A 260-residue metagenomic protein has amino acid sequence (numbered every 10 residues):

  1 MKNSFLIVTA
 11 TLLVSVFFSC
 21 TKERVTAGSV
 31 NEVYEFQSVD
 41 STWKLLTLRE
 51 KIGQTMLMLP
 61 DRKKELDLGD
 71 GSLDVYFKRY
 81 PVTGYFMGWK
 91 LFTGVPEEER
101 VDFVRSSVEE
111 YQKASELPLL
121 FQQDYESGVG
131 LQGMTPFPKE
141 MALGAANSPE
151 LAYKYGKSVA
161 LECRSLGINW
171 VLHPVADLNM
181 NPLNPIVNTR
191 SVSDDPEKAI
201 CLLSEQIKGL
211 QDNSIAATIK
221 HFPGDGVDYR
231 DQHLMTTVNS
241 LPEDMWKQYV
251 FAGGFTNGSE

Functional and structural regions predicted by a protein language model:
M1-V30: Bacterial Sec-dependent N-terminal signal peptides
C20-E260: Glycoside hydrolase catalytic-domain context in secreted enzymes
